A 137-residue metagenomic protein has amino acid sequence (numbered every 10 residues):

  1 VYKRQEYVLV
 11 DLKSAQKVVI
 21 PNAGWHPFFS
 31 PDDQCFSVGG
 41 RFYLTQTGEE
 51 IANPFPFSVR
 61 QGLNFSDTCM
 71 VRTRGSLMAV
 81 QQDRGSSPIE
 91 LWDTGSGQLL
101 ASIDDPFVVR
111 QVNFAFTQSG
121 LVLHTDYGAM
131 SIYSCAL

Functional and structural regions predicted by a protein language model:
V1-Y2: Short, small-residue-biased leader/transition segments that mark boundaries at the very start of proteins
E6-P21, G40-Q61, P88-D104, S131-L137: Surface-exposed loop/turn elements that mediate protein-protein interactions on large endomembrane-trafficking
P21-D32, F57-V71, F107-T117: Repeated scaffold domains used in trafficking and secretory/extracellular systems, primarily beta-propellers
F36, M78, L121-V122: Hydrophobic beta-strand positions that form the internal "hydrophobic ladder" of WD40/Gbeta-like beta-propeller blades
G40, V80-Q82, T125: Recurrent small/Gly-Pro-centered beta-turn motifs in extracellular repeat architectures
R84-S86, G128-A129: Short glycine/acidic-enriched loop and turn motifs that connect beta-strands
V109-L137: Blade-level signature of beta-propeller repeat domains, shared across WD40, Kelch, NHL, RCC1 and BNR/Asp-box propellers
